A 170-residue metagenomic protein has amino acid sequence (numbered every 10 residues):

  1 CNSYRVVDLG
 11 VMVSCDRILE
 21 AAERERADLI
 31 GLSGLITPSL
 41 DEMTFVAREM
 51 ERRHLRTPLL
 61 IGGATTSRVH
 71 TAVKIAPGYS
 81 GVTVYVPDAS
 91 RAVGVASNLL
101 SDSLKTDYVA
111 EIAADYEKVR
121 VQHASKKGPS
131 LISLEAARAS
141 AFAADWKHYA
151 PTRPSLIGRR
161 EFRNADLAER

Functional and structural regions predicted by a protein language model:
C1-V7: Short helix-loop-beta junction
N2, A21, E25, E49 (+4 more regions): Change "in soluble alpha/beta enzymes" to "in soluble alpha/beta proteins
Y4, T57, G81-V82: A structural micro-motif
D8-P77: Cofactor-cradling patches in redox/metallo enzymes
L35, Y85, A168-E169: Generic alpha-helical structural element
T65, H70-K105: Metal-dependent DNA phosphodiester-chemistry modules and their immediately adjacent helices/loops in DNA-processing
S90-R170: Active-site loops and adjacent core secondary-structure elements that bind or stabilize anionic groups
